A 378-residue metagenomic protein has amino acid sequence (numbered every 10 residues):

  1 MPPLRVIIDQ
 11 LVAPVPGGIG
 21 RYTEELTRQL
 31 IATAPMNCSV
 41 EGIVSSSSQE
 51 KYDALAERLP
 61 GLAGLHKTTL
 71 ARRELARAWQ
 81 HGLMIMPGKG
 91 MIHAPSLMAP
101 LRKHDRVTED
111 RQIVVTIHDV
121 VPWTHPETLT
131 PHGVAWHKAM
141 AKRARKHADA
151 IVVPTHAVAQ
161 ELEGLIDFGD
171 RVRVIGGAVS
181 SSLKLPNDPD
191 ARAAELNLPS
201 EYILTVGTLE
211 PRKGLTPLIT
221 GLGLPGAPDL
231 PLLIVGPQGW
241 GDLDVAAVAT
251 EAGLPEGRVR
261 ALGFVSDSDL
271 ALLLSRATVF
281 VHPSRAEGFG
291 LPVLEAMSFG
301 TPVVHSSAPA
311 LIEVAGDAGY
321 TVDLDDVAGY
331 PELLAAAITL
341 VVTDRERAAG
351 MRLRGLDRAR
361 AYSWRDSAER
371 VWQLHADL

Functional and structural regions predicted by a protein language model:
M1-L378: Carbohydrate transferase catalytic cores enriched for Leloir-type hexosyltransferases
